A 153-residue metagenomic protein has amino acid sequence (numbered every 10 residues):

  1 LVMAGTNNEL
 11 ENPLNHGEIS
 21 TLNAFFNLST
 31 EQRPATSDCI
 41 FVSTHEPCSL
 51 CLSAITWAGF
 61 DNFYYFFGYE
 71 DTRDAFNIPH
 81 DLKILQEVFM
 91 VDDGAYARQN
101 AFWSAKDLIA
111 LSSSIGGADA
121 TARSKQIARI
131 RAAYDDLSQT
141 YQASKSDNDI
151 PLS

Functional and structural regions predicted by a protein language model:
L1, E31, T36-C39, A110-S113 (+2 more regions): Alpha-helical context
L1-E9: Short beta->alpha transition motifs characteristic of CBS
V2, V42, V88-V91: Extended aliphatic helical segments
G5-T6, V42, W57, Y65: Broad hydrophobic/π-residue packing in well-ordered secondary structure
L14-W57: Short HxH-centered metal-ligating active-site micro-motif
P47, W57-S153: Zinc-dependent deaminase
